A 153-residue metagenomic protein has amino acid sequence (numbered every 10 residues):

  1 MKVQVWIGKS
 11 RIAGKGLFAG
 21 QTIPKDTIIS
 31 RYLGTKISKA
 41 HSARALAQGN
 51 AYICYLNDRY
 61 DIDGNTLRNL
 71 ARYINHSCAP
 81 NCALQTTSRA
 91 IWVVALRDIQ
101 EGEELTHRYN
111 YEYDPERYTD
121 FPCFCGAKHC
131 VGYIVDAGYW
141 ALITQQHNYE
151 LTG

Functional and structural regions predicted by a protein language model:
M1-Q85: Catalytic cores of histone-lysine modification enzymes
S77-G153: C-terminal SET catalytic tail plus cysteine-rich post-SET Zn-binding segment of SAM-dependent SET-domain
